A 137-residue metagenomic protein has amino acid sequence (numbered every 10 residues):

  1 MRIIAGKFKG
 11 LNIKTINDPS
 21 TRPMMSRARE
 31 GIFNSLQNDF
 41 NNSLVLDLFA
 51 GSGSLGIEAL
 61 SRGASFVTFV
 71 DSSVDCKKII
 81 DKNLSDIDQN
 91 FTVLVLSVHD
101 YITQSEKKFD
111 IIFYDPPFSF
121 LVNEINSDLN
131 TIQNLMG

Functional and structural regions predicted by a protein language model:
M1-G137: Class I S-adenosyl-L-methionine-dependent methyltransferase catalytic core
